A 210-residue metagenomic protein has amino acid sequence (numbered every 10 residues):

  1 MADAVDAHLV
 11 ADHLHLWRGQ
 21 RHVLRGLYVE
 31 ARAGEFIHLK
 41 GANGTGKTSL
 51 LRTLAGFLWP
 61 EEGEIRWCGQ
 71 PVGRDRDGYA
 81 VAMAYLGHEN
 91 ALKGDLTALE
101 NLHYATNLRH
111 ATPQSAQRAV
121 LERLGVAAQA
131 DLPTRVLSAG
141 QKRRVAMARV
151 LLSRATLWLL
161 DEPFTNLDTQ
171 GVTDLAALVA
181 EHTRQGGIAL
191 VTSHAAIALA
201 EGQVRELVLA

Functional and structural regions predicted by a protein language model:
A55: Helix-to-loop junction immediately C-terminal to a conserved catalytic motif
P60-R74, G78-Y79: Conserved ABC transporter NBD signature motif
E89, G94-H110: Q-loop/switch helix immediately C-terminal to the Walker
D95, P133-L137: Conserved ABC ATPase signature
H103, Q114-Q129: Conserved ABC ATPase "signature" region
M147, G186: Hydrophobic anchor residue at the start of the ABC signature
W158-E162: Catalytic Walker B motif of ABC-type/P-loop ATPase nucleotide-binding domains
